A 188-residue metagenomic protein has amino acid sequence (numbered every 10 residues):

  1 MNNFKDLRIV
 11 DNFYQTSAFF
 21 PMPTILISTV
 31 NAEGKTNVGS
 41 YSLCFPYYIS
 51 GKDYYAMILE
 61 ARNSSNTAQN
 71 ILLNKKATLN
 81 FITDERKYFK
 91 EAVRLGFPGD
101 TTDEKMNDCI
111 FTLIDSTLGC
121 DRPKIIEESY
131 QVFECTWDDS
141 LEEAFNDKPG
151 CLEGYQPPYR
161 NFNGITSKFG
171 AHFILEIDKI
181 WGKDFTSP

Functional and structural regions predicted by a protein language model:
M1-S40, F45-P188: Active-site-proximal mixed secondary-structure blocks
